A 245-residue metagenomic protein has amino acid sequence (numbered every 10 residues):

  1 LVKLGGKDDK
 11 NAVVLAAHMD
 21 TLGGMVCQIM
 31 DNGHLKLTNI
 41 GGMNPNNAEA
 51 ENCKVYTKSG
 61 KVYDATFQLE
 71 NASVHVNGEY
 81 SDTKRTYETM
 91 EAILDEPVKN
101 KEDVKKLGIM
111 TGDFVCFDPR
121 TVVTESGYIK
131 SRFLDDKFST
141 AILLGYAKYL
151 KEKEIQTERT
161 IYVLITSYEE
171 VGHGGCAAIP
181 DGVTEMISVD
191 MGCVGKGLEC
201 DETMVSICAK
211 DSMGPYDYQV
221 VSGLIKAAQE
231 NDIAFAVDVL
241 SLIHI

Functional and structural regions predicted by a protein language model:
L1-I243: N-terminal hydrophobic/helix-forming segments and targeting peptides
